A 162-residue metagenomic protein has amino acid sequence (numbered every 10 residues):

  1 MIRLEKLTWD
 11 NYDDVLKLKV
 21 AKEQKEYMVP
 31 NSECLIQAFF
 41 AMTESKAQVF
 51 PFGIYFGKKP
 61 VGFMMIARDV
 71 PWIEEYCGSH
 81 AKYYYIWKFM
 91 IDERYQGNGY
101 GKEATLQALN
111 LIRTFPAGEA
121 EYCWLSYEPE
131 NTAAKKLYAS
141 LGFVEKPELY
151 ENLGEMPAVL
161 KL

Functional and structural regions predicted by a protein language model:
I2, K6-R94, T105, L111-F115 (+1 more regions): Acetyl-CoA-dependent GNAT
K88-M90, W124-S126, V159: Short aromatic/hydrophobic contact patches that present stacked aromatics for nucleic-acid/ligand binding
D92-N98, P129-E130: Active-site acidic-Proline motif in GNAT/NAT acetyltransferases
N98, G118-E119: Short coil/turn segments at alpha/beta junctions that flank glycine-rich nucleotide-binding fingerprints
N98, K102-L106: Short, well-ordered alpha-helical segments
K102, P129-P147: Conserved active-site alpha-helix within GNAT-family acetyltransferase domains
E119-K135, E151-M156: Conserved beta-strand-loop-alpha-helix junction that forms the acyl-donor binding cleft
